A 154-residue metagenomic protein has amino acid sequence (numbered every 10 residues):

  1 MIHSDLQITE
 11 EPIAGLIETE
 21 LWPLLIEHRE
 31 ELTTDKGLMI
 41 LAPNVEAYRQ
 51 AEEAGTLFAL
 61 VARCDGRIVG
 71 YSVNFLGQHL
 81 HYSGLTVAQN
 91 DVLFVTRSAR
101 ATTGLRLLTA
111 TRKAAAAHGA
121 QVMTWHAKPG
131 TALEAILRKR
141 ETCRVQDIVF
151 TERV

Functional and structural regions predicted by a protein language model:
I2-P23: A short beta-loop-alpha structural element at the N-terminal edge of CoA-dependent acyl/N-acetyltransferase catalytic
P23-L38: Helix-loop element at the rim of GNAT/NAT acetyltransferase active sites that forms part of the acceptor-substrate
D35-A59, C64, S72-S83: A conserved beta-strand-loop-helix scaffold within acyl/acetyltransferase catalytic domains
G66-Y71, A88: Glycine-rich phosphate/pyrophosphate-binding loop shared by adenosine-nucleotide-utilizing enzymes
D91-A101: A short, internal acetyl-CoA/4′-phosphopantetheine-binding micro-motif in the GNAT/acyltransferase core
R100-K113: Conserved acetyl-CoA-binding loop-helix of GNAT-fold acetyltransferases
M123-E134: Conserved beta-strand-loop-alpha-helix junction that forms the acyl-donor binding cleft
H126-A127, R144-V154: Conserved catalytic-core motifs of GNAT/GCN5-like acyltransferases
